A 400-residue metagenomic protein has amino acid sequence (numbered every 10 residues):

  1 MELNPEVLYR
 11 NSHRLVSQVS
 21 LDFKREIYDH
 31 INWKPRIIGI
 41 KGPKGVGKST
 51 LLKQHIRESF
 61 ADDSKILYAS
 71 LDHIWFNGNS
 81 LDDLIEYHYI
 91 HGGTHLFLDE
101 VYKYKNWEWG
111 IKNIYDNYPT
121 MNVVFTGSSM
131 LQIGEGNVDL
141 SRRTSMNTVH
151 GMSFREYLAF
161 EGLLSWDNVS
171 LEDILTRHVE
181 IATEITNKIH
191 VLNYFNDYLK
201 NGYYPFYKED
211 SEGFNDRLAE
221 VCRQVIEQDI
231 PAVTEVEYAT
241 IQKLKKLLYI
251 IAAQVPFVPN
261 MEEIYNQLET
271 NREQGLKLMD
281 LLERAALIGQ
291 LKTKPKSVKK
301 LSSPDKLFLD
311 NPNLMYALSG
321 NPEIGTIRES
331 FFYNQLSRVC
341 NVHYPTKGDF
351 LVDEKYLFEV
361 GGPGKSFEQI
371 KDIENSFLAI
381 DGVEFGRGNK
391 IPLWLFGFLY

Functional and structural regions predicted by a protein language model:
M1-Q18, I31, Q54, E58 (+3 more regions): A cross-kingdom feature that marks ATP-driven nucleic-acid transaction machinery
E2-E6, N11-L15, S128, G134-Q242 (+1 more regions): Interdomain motor-coupling "hinge/lid" segment immediately C-terminal to the ATP-binding subdomain of NTP-driven enzymes
I40: Hydrophobic anchor at the beta1->P-loop junction of P-loop NTPases
K44-G45: Walker A (P-loop) phosphate-binding loop of P-loop NTPases
K48-S49: Conserved lysine of the Walker
D63-H95: Short glycine-rich substrate-engagement loop in P-loop NTPases that contacts/grips substrate
F97, N122-S128, T148: Structural recognition of the conserved hydrophobic beta-strand(s) that form the central parallel beta-sheet of P-loop
F206-T346: Accessory nucleic acid-recognition modules appended to NTPase machines
